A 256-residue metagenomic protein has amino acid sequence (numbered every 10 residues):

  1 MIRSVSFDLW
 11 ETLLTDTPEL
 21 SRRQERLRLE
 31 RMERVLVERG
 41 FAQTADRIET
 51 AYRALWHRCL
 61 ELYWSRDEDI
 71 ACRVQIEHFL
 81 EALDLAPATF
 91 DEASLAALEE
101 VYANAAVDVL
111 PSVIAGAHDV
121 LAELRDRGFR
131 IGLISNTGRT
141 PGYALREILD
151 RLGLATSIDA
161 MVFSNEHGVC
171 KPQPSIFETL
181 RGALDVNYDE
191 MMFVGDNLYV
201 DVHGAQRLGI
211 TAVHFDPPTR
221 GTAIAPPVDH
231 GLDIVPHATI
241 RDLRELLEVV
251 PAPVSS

Functional and structural regions predicted by a protein language model:
M1-V5, T15-T17, R22, R34-V35 (+4 more regions): Asp-based, Mg2+/Mn2+-dependent phosphohydrolase catalytic module
I2-A122, D126-R127: N-terminal helical cap/lid subdomain that shapes the substrate entry/recognition surface in HAD-like hydrolases
